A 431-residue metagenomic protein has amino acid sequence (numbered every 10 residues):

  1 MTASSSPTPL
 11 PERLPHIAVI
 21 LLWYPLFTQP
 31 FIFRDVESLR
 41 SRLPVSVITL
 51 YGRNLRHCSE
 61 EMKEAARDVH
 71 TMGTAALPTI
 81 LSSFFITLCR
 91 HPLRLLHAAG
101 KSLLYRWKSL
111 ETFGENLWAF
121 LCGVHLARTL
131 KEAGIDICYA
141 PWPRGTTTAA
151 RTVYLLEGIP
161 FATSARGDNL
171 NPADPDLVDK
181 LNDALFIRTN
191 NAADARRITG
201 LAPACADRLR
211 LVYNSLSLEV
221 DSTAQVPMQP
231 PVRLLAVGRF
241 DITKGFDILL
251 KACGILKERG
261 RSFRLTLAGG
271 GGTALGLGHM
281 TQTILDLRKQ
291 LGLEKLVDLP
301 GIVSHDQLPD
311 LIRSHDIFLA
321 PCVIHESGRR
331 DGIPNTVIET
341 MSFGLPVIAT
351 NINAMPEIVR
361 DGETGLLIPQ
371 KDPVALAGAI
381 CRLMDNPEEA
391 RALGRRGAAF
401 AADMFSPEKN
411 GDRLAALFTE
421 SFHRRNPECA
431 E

Functional and structural regions predicted by a protein language model:
M1-P78, K131, I159, N214-S217 (+1 more regions): N-terminal subdomain of nucleotide-sugar transferases
P160, L170, L177-S222, D298: Donor nucleotide-sugar binding/catalytic pocket of nucleotide-sugar-dependent glycosyltransferases
L216, V220, Q225-K244, L250-G254 (+1 more regions): Conserved donor-binding/catalytic core segment of Leloir-type glycosyltransferases
T281-D306: Nucleotide-activated donor-binding/catalytic signature segment of Leloir-type glycosyltransferases, i.e., the conserved
I302-V303, D310-H315: Short alpha-helical donor nucleotide-sugar binding micro-motif in glycosyltransferases
R313-G328, L345: Acidic donor-binding loop of glycosyltransferase active sites
V337-T340, P346-A349, V359: Short hydrophobic beta-strand element within catalytic cores of glycosyltransferases and related nucleotide-activated
D361-G362, L366-P373, R382-E388, D403: Conserved acidic donor-binding segment of nucleotide-sugar-dependent glycosyltransferases
